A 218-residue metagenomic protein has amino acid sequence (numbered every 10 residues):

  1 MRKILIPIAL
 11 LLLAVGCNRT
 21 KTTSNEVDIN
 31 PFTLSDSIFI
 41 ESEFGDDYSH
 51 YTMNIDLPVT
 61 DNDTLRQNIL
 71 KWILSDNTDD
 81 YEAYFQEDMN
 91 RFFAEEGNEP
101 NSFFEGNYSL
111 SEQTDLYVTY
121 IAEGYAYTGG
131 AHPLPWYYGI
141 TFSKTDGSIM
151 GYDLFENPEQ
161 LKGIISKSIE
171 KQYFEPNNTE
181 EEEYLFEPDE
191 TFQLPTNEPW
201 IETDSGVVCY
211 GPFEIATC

Functional and structural regions predicted by a protein language model:
M1-I4, N18-R19: Positively charged n-region of N-terminal signal peptides that target proteins for export
L5-A9: Sec-dependent signal peptide hydrophobic core
L13-G16: C-terminal motif of bacterial Sec signal peptides marking the signal peptidase cleavage site
N18-C218: Compositionally biased intrinsically disordered regions enriched in Thr/Gly
